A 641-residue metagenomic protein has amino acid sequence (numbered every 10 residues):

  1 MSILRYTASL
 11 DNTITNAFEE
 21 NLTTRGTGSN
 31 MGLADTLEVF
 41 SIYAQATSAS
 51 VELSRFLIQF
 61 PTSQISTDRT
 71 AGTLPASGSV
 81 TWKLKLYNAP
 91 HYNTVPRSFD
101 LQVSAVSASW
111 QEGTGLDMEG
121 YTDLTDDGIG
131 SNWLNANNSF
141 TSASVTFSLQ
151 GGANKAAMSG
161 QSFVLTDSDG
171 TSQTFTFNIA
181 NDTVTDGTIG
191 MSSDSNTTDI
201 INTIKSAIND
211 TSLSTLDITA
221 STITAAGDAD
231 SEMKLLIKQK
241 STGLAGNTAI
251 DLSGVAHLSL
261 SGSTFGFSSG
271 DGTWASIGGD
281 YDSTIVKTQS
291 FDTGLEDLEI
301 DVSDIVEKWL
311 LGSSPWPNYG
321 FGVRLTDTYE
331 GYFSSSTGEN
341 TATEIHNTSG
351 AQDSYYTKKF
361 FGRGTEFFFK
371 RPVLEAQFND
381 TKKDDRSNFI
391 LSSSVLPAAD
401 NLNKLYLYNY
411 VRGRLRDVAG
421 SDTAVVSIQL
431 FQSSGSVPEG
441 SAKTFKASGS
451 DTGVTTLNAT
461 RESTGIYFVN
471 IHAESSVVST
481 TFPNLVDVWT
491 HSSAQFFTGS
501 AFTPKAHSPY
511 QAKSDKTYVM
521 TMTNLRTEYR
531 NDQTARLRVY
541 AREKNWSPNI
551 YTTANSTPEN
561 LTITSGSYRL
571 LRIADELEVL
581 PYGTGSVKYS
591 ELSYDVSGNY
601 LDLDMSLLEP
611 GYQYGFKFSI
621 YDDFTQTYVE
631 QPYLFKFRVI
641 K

Functional and structural regions predicted by a protein language model:
M1-S144, S253, S261-T480, Q511 (+1 more regions): Secreted, disulfide-rich extracellular signaling modules
L74, Y92-V95, N154-A157, F368 (+5 more regions): A short beta-turn/strand-edge loop motif at beta-sheet boundaries
S142-L252: Extended, beta-strand-rich, solvent-exposed assembly scaffolds of outer structural proteins
D167-G170, A180-D182, I428-V437, K544 (+2 more regions): Change "in extracellular beta-sheet-rich domains … of secreted and cell-surface proteins" to "in beta-sheet-rich domains
D297-D304, T460-E474, P581-E609: A beta-strand/beta-hairpin structural motif
G320-T328, T480-S493, S565-G566, Y600-D602 (+1 more regions): Internal, hydrophobic beta-strand segments that form the core of beta-sheet-rich folds
E366-F368, H491-Y529, D622-K641: Short beta-strand elements
